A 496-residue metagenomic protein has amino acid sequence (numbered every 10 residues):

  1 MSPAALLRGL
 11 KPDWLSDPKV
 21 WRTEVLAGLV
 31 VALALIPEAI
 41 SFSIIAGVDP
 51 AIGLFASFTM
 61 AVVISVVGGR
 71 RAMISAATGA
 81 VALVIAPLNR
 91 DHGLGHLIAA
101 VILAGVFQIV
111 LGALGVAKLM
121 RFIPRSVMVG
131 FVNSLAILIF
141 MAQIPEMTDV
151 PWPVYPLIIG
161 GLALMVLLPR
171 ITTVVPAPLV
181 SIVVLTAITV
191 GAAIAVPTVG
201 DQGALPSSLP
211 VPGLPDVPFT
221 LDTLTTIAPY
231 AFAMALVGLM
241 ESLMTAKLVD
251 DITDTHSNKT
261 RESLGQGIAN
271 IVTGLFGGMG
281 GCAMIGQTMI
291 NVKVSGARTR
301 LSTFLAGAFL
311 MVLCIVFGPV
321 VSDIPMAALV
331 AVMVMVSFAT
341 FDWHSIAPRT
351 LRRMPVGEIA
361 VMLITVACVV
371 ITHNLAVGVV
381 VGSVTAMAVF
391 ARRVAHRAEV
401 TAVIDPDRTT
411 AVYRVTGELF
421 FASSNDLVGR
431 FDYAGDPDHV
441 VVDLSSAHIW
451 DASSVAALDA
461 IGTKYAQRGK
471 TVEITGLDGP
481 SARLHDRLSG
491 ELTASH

Functional and structural regions predicted by a protein language model:
M1-L29, I85-T253, F309-M311, P319-G378 (+1 more regions): Core transmembrane helix bundle of multi-pass membrane transport proteins
S2-P3, D13-W21, L35, A51 (+14 more regions): Hydrophobic/basic alpha-helical segments enriched in Actinobacteria
R8, L15-R22, L26-L29, A34-R71 (+1 more regions): Membrane-embedded helical hairpins/re-entrant loop segments and their flanking transmembrane helices within multi-pass
E38, F55-I64, T78-N89, A306 (+1 more regions): Hydrophobic alpha-helical segments within and immediately flanking transmembrane helices of multi-pass membrane proteins
A76-A80, V84, G93-V116, M120 (+1 more regions): Helix-loop-helix junctions within the multi-pass membrane cores of secondary transporters/permeases
I144-M147, G318, V394-R397, T401: Transmembrane helix-loop junctions and nearby membrane-interface residues
T226, Y230, M234, K247 (+15 more regions): Feature representing long, continuous alpha-helical segments
T340-E491: The feature marks cytosolic C-terminal regulatory regions of anion transporters and related permeases
